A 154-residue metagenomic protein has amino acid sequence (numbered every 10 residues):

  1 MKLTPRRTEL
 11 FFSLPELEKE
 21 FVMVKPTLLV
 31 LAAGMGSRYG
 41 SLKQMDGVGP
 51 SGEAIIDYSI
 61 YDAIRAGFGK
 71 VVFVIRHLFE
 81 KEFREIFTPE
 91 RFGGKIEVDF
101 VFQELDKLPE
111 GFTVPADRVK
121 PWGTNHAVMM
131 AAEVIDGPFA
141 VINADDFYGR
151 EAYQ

Functional and structural regions predicted by a protein language model:
R6-R7: Basic polycationic patches enriched in arginine
F11-V22: Short, Lys/Arg-enriched N-terminal segments with co-localized hydrophobic residues within the first ~10-30 amino acids
E16, S41-K43, M130, E151: Residue-level recognition of conserved structural "scaffold" positions that shape functional pockets and channels
E16-E18, P50, F92, P121 (+1 more regions): Intrinsically disordered, low-complexity segments enriched in small/polar residues
F21-P89, I96-V98, G137: N-terminal glycine-rich phosphate-binding loop and ensuing alpha1 helix
K95-V98, F102-Q154: Conserved beta-loop-beta/alpha segment of the NTase-like Rossmann-fold superfamily that binds/positions NTPs
